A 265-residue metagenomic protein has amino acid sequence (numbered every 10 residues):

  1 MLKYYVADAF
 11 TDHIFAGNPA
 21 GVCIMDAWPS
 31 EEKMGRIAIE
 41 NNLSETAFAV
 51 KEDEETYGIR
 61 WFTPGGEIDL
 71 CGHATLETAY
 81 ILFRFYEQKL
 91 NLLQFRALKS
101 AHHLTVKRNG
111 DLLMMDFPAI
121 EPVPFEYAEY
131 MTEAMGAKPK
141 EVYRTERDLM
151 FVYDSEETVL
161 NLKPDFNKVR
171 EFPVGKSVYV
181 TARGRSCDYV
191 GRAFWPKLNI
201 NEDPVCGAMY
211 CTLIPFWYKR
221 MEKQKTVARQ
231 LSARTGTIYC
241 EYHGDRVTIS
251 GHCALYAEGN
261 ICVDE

Functional and structural regions predicted by a protein language model:
M1-L70, L76-E265: Active-site proximal loop and beta-alpha junction motif in alpha/beta enzyme cores
